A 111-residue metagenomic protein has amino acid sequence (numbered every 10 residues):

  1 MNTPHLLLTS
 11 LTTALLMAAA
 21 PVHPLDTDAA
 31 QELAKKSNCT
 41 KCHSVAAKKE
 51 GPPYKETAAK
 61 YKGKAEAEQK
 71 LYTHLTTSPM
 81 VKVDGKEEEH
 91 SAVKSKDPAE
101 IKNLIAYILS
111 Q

Functional and structural regions predicted by a protein language model:
M1-H5: Positively charged n-region of N-terminal signal peptides that target proteins for export
T9-A18: Bacterial N-terminal signal peptides
A18-A34, K60-K64: Electrostatic cytochrome c docking/interface patches
L25, H43, H90: Histidine-centered active-site/metal-ligand motif
S37-V45, L104: The canonical Cys-X-X-Cys-His
E50-Y61, H74-I105: Axial heme c-ligation environment in periplasmic c-type cytochrome domains
K64-H74: Post-signal/leader-peptide non-cytosolic segments of secretory proteins
Y107-Q111: Short hydrophobic/aromatic patches at helix-to-coil boundaries
